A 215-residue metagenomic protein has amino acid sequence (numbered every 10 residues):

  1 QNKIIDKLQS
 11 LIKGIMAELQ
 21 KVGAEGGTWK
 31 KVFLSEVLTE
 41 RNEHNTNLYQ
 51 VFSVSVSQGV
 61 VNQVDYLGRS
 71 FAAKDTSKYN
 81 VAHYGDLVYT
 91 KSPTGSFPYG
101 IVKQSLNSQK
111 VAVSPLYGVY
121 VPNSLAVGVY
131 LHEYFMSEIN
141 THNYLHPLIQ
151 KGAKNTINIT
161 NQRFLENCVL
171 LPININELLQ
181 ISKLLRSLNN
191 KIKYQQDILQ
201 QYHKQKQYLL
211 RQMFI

Functional and structural regions predicted by a protein language model:
Q1-V22, C168-I173, E177-Y202, Q207-I215: A structural feature that tracks compact, well-ordered secondary-structure segments with a strong bias toward
I4, K13, S35, R69-D75 (+6 more regions): Short linear sequence motif anchored by a di-proline
S10, G14, E18-N45: Non-catalytic DNA-recognition/assembly elements of restriction-modification systems
S35-V88: Sequence-specific dsDNA recognition surfaces
S70-T76, A153, I175, R186: Short, solvent-exposed loop/turn positions at domain surfaces that link secondary-structure elements or cap domain
Y84-N140, T160, F164: A short beta-sheet element
K110-L116, I149-N176: A short glycine-rich beta-alpha junction/loop motif
